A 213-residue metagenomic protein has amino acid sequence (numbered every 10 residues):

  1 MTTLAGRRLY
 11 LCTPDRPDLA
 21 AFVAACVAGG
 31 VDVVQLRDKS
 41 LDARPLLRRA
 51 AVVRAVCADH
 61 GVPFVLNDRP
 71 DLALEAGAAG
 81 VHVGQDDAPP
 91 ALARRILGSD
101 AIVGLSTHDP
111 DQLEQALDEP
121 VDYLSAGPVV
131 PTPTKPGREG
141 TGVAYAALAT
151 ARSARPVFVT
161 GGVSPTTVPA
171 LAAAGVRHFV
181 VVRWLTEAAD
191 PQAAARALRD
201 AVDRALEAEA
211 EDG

Functional and structural regions predicted by a protein language model:
M1-A88, R95-D122, R138-T141, L148 (+4 more regions): Conserved N-terminal beta1-alpha1 strand-loop-helix module at the mouth
G77, P128-V130: Active-site beta->alpha loop and helix N-cap motifs at the rims of alpha/beta catalytic domains
V129, G162-V163, V182: Short, loop-centered acidic/histidine patches that primarily coordinate divalent metals
T134: Active-site rim beta-loop-alpha module in soluble metabolic enzymes
